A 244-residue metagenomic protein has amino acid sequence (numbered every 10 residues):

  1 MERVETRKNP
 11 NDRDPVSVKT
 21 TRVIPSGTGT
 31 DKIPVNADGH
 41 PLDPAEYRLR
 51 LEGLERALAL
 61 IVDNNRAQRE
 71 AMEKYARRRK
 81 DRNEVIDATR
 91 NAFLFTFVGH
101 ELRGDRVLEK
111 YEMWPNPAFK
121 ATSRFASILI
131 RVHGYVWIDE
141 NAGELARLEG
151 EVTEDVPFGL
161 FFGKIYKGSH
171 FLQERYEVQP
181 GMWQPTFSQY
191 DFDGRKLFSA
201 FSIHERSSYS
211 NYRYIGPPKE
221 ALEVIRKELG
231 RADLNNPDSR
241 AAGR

Functional and structural regions predicted by a protein language model:
M1-H133, E140-A146, E151-S169, E177-Q184 (+1 more regions): Structured extracytoplasmic
F187: Conserved active-site loop/cleft motifs that coordinate metal ions or position small ligands
